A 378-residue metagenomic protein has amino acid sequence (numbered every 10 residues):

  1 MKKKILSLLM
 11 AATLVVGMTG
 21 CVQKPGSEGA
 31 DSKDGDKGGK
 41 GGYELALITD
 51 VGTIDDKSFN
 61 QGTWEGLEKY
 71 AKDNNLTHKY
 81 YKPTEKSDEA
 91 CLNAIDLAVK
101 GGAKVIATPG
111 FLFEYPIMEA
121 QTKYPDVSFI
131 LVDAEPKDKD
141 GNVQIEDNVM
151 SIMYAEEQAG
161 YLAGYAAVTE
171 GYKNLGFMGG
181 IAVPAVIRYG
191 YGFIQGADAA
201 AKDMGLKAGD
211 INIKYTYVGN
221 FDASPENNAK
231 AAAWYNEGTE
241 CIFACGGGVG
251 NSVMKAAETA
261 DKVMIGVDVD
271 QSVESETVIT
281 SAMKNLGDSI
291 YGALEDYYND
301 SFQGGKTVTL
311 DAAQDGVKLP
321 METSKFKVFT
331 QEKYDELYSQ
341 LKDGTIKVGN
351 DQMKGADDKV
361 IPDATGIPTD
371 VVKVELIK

Functional and structural regions predicted by a protein language model:
M1-M10: Positively charged n-region of N-terminal signal peptides that target proteins for export
G17-G20: C-terminal motif of bacterial Sec signal peptides marking the signal peptidase cleavage site
V22-K378: A residue-level marker of the well-folded mature domains of exported/periplasmic proteins
